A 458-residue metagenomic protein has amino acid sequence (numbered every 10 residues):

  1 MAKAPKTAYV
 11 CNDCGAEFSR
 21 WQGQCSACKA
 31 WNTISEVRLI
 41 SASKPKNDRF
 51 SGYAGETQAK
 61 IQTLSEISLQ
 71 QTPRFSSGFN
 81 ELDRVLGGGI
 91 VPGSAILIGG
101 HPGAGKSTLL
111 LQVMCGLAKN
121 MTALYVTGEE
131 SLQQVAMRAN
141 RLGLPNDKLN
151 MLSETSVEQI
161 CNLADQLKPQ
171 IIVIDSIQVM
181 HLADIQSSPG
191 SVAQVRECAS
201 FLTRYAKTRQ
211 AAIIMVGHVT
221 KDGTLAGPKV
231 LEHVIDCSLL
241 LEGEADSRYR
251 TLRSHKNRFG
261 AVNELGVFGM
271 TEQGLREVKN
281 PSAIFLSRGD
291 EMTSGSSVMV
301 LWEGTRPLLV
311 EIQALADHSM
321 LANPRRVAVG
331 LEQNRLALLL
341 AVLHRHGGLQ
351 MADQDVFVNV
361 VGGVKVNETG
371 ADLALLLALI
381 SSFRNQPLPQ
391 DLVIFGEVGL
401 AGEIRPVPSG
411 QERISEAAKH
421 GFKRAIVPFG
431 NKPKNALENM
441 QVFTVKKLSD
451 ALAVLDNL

Functional and structural regions predicted by a protein language model:
A2-D13, E17-R84, V91-L97, A104-C115 (+5 more regions): Peripheral, non-AAA+ core regions of ATP-driven protein-machinery
H101, G128: P-loop (Walker A) phosphate-binding loop of NTP-binding proteins
A123-T127: Conserved RecA-like ASCE P-loop NTPase motor core of nucleic-acid helicases/translocases
L132: Divalent metal-dependent catalytic cores for phosphoryl transfer on phosphate-bearing substrates
